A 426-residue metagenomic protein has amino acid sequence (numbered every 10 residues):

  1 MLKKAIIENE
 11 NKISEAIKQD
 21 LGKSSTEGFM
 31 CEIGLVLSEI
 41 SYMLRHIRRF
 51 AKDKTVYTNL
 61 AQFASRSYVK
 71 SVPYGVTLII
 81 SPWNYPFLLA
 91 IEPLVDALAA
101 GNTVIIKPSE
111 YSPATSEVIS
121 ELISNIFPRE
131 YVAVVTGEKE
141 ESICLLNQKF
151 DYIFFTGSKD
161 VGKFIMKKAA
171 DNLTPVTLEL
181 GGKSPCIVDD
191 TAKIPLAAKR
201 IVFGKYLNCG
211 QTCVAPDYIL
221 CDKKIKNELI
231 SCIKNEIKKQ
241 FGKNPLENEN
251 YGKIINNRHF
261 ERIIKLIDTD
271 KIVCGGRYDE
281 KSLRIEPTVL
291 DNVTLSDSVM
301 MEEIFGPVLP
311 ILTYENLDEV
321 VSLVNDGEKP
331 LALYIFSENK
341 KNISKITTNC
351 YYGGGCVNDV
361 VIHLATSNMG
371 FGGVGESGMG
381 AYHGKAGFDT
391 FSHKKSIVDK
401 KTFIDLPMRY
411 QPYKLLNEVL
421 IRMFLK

Functional and structural regions predicted by a protein language model:
M1-Y68: N-terminal Rossmann-like NAD(P)+-binding subdomain of aldehyde/semialdehyde dehydrogenases
L2, Y131, D151-I153, L309 (+1 more regions): Short active-site oxyanion
K3-I6, E10, L21, L44-A51 (+11 more regions): Structural signal for hydrophobic packing residues in well-ordered secondary-structure cores of soluble enzyme domains
I40, G101, V132, I153 (+6 more regions): Residue-level signal for inorganic ion chemistry
L60-L196: Rossmann-like NAD(P) dinucleotide-binding subdomain of oxidoreductase/dehydrogenase enzymes
S116-I119, L145, I165, L229 (+3 more regions): Hydrophobic packing residues within well-ordered alpha-helices of enzyme cores
D160-T294, V357, N417, F424-L425: ALDH superfamily catalytic-core signature
I187, R284-K426: Conserved C-terminal structural/oligomerization subdomain of aldehyde/semialdehyde dehydrogenase
